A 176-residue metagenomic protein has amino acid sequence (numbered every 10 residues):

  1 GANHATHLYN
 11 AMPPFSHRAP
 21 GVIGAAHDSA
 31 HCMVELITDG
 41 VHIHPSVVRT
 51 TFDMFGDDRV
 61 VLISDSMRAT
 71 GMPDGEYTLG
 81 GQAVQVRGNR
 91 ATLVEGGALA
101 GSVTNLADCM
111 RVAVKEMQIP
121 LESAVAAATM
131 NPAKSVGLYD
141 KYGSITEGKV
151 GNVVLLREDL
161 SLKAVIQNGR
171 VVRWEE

Functional and structural regions predicted by a protein language model:
G1-G21: Divalent metal-binding pocket/active-site signature
A11-S16, V41-P45, A69-T70: Active-site environment of divalent metal-dependent phosphoester hydrolases
G21-L36, G40, F52-L156: His/Asp/Glu-enriched, well-ordered alpha-helical/loop segment that forms or immediately abuts the divalent-metal
D159-I166: Short, Lys/Arg- and Gly-enriched loop/turn segments at beta-strand edges
